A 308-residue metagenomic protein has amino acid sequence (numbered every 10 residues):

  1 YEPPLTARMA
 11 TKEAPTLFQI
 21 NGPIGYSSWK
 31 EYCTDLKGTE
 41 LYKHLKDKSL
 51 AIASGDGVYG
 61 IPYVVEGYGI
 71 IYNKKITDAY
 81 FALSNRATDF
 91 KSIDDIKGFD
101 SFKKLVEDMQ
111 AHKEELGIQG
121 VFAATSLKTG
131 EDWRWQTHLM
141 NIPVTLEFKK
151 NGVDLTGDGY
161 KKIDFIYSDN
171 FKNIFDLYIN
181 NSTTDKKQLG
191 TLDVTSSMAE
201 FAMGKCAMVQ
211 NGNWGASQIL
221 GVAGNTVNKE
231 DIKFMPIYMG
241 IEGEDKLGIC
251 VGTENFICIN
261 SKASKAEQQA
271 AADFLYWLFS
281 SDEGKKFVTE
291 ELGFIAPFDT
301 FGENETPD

Functional and structural regions predicted by a protein language model:
Y1-G25, K30-Y32, G38-K43, D47 (+4 more regions): Conserved N-terminal structural module of periplasmic/extracytoplasmic solute-binding proteins
Y1-P4, K97-F102, Q188-M203: Short helix-initiation/N-cap motifs at beta->coil->alpha
M9-I20, L116-Q119, M203-G212: Alpha-to-beta junction loops
T11, A223-G293: Extracytoplasmic/periplasmic substrate-recognition and gating elements
E13, N85-D94, K162-I163, I179-L192 (+2 more regions): A local structural motif
I20-D78, K229-Y238: Hinge/lid segment of periplasmic solute-binding proteins
G55-Y63, Y68, D100-G159: Extracytoplasmic/periplasmic solute-binding protein
V106-D108, K150-T191: Glycine-centered hinge/linker elements that transmit conformational signals in sensory and ligand-binding systems
